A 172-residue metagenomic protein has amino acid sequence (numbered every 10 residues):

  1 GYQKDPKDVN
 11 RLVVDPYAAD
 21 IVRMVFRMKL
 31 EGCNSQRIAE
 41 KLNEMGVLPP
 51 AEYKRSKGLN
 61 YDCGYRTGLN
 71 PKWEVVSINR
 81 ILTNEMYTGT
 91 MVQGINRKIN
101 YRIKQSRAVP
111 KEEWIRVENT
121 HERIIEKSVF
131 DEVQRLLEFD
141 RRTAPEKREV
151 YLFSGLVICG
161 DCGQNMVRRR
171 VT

Functional and structural regions predicted by a protein language model:
G1-T172: Conserved catalytic breakage-reunion loop centered on the nucleophilic residue
